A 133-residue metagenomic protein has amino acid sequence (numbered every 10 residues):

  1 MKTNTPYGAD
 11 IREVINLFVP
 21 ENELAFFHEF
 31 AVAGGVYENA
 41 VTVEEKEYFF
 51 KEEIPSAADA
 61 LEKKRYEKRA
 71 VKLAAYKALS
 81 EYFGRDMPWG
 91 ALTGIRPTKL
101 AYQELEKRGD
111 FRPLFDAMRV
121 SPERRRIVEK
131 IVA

Functional and structural regions predicted by a protein language model:
M1-A133: Flexible, acidic/Gly-rich N-terminal and inter-domain linker regions that tether and position cofactor-handling modules
